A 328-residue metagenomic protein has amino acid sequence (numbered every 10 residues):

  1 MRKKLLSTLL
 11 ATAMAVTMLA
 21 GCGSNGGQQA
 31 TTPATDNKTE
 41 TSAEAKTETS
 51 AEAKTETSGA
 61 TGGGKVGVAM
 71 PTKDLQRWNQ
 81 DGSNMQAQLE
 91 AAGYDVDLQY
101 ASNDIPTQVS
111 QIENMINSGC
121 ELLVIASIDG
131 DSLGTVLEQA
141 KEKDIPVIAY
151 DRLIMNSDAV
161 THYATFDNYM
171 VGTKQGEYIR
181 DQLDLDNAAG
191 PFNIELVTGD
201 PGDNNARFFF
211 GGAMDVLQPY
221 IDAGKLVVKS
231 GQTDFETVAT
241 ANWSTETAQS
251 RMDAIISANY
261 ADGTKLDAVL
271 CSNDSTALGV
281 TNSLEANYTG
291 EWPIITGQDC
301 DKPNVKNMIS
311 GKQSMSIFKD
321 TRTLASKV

Functional and structural regions predicted by a protein language model:
R2-T8, M18, C22-V328: A residue-level marker of the well-folded mature domains of exported/periplasmic proteins
T12-A13: Repetitive helical segments and hydrophobic/amphipathic motifs
